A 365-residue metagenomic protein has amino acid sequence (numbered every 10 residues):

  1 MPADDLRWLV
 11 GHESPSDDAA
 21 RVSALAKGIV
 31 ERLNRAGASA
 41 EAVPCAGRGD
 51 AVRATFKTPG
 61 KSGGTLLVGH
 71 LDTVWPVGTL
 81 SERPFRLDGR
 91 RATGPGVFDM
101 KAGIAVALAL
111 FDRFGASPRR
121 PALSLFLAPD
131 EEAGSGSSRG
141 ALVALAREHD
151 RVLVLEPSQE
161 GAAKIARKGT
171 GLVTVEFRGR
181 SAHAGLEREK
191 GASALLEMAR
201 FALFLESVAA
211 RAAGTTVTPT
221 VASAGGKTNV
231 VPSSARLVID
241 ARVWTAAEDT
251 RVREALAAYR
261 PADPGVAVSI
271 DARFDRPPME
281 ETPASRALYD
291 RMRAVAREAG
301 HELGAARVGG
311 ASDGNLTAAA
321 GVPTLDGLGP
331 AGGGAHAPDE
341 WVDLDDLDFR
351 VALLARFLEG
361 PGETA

Functional and structural regions predicted by a protein language model:
M1-P95, A116-R119, G314: Acidic/His- and Gly-rich active-site-bordering loop/insert found across diverse amide/peptide-bond hydrolases
S14, E41-P44, W75, P157-S158 (+2 more regions): Metal-dependent amide/peptide-bond hydrolase catalytic core, centered on the "pita-bread" metallohydrolase fold
E41, L66, S124-F126, S269: A structural signal for isolated positions on well-ordered beta-strands in alpha/beta enzyme cores
D50-V52, G171-V173, A235: Short beta-strand micro-motifs in enzyme catalytic cores
V68-G69, F126-A128, L153-E156, E176-R178 (+1 more regions): Short beta-strand segments
A92-A105, E132, A192-L196, W341-D348: Short, conserved micro-motifs enriched in small and acidic residues
M100-L172, A365: Acidic/histidine-rich catalytic neighborhood of metal-dependent amide-processing enzymes
